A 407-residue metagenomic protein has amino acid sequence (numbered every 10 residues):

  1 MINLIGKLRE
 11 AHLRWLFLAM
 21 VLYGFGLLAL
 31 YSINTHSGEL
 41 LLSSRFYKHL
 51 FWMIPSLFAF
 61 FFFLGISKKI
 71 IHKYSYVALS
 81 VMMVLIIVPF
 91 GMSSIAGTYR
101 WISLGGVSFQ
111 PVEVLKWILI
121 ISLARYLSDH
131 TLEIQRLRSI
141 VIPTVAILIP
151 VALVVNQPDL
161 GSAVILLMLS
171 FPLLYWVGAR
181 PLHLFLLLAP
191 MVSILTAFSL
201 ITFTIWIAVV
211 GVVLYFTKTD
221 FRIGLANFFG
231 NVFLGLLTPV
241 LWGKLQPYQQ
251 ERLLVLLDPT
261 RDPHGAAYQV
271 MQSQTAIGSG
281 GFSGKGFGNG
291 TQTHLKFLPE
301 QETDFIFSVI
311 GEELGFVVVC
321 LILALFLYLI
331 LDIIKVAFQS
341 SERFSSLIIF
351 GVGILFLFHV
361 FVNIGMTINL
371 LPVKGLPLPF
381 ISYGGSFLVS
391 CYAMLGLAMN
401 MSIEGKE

Functional and structural regions predicted by a protein language model:
M1-I2, N363-E407: A juxtamembrane structural motif centered on a specific transmembrane helix
M1-L8, L40: Cytosolic juxtamembrane amphipathic/interface segments immediately preceding and feeding into a transmembrane helix
K7-L8, I140, L295-L298, S340-S341: Helix-boundary and loop/linker segments of multi-pass membrane transporters
L18-Y31, H36-H264, E312-M366, A393 (+1 more regions): Hydrophobic alpha-helical transmembrane segments of multi-pass inner membrane proteins, especially in bacterial systems
R138, M271, E300-D304, S308 (+2 more regions): Alpha-helical membrane and juxtamembrane elements of multi-pass inner-membrane transport and channel proteins
D159-V164, G284-G290, Q301-T303, K374 (+1 more regions): Transmembrane helix boundary and interhelical junction motifs in multipass membrane proteins
V255-T303, L314-V318: TM-adjacent membrane-interface loops and short helices in multi-pass inner/ER membrane proteins
S308, V319, F350-G351, P379 (+1 more regions): Pore-lining and gate-forming transmembrane alpha-helices of multi-pass membrane transport proteins
